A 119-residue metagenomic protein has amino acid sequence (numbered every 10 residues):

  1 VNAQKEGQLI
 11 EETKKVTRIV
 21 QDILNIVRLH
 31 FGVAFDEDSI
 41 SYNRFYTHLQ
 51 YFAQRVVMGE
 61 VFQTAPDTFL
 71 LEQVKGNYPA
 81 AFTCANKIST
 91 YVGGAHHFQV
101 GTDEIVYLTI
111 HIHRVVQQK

Functional and structural regions predicted by a protein language model:
V1-K119: A cross-family "folded-core" feature that marks the main globular domain of proteins
